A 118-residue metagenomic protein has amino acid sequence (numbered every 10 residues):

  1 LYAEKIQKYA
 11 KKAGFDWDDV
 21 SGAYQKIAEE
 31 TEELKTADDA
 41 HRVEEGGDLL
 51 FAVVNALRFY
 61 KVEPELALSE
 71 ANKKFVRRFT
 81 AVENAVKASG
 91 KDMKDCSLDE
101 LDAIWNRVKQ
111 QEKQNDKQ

Functional and structural regions predicted by a protein language model:
L1-G46, L50-Q118: Flexible "arm" and connector segments at domain edges
